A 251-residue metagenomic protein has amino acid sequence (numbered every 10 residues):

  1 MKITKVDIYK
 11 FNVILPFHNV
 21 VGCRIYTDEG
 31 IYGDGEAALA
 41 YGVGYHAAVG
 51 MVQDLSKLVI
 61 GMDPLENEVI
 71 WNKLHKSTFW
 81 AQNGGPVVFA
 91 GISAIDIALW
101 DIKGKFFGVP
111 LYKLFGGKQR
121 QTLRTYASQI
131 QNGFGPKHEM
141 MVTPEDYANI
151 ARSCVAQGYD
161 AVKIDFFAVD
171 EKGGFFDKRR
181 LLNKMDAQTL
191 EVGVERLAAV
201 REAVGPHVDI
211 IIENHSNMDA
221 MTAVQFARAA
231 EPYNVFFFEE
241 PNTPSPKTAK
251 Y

Functional and structural regions predicted by a protein language model:
M1-A40: Structured beta-strand/loop patches that form or line metal/cofactor-binding pockets in enzymes
M1-V13, K105, V109-L123: N-terminal amphipathic alpha-helix/helix-capping segment at the start of soluble metabolic enzymes
I3, G30, L55, I95 (+4 more regions): Conserved, mostly hydrophobic/aromatic
Y9, L58-M62, S77, I102 (+6 more regions): Change "in soluble alpha/beta enzymes" to "in soluble alpha/beta proteins
C23, D28-E29, D34, E66 (+4 more regions): Ligand-binding pocket scaffold of soluble enzyme catalytic domains
D28-F106: Metal- or metallocofactor-binding catalytic centers and their adjacent structured scaffolds across diverse enzyme
T122, A127-P246: Metal-dependent enolase-superfamily TIM-barrel catalytic cores that perform enediolate-based chemistry
K247-Y251: Glycoside hydrolase catalytic-domain groove-lining segments
